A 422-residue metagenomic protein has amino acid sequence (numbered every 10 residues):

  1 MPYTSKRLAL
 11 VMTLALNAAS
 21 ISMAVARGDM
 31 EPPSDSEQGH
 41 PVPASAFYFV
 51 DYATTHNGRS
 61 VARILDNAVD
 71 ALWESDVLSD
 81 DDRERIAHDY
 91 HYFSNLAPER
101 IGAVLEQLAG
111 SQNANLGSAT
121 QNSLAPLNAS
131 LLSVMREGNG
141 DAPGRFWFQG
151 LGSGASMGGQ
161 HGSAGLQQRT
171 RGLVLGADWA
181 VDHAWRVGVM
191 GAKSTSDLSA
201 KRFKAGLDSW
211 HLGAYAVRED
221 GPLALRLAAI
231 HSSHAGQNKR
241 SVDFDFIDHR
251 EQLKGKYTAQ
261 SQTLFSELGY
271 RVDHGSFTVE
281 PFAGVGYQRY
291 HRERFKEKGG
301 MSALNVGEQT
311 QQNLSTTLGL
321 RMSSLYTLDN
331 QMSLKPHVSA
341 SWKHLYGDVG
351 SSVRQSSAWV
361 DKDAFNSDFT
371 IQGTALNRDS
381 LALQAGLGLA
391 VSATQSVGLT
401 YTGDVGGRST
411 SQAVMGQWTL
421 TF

Functional and structural regions predicted by a protein language model:
M1-V25: Gram-negative bacterial Sec-dependent N-terminal signal peptides
A24-S34: Cleaved targeting-peptide boundary
Q38-E74, R83, R145-H161: Short glycine/proline- and aromatic-enriched beta-strand/turn motifs that initiate or cap beta-hairpins
R83-H274, G398-T402, G406-S409, A413-F422: Outer membrane beta-barrel translocator domains of Type V secretion systems
L108, Q160-R169, D197, K201-F203 (+3 more regions): Solvent-exposed, glycine/polar-rich loop segments of beta-barrel outer-membrane systems
V187, Q262, V306-F422: Outer membrane beta-barrel transmembrane domains
